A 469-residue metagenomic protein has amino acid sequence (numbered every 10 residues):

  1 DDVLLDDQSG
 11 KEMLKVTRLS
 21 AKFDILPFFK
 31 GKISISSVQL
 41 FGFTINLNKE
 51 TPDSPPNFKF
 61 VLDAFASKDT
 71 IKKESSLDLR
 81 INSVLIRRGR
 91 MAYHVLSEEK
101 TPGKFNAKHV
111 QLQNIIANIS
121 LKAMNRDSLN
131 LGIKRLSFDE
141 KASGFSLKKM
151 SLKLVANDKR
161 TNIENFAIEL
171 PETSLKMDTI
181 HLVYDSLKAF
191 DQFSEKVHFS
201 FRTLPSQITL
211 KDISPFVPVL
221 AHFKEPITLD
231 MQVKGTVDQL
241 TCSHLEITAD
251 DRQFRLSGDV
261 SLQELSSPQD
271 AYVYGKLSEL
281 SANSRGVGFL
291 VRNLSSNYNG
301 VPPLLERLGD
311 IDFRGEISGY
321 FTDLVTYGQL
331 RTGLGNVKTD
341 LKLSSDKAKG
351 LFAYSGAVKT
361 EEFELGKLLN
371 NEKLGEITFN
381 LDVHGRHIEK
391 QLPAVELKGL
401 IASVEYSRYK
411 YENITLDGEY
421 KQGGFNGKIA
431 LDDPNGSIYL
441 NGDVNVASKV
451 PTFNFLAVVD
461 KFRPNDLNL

Functional and structural regions predicted by a protein language model:
D2, F23-I25, G42, K49 (+18 more regions): Residues on the solvent-exposed faces and adjacent turns of beta-rich solenoids used to engage binding targets
D2-S128, S143-S146, L170-S186, F190-F216 (+2 more regions): Secondary-structure transition motifs
S9-F23, I35, E98-A117, S143-K153 (+11 more regions): Amphipathic hydrophobic-ligand
S34-S36, N82, D127-L129, T173 (+12 more regions): Outer-envelope beta-barrel architecture signal
N46-N48, A92-S97, S137-D139, S174 (+11 more regions): Gram-negative outer-membrane beta-barrel proteins
A66-S67, H94-E99, L129-I133, A156-R160 (+9 more regions): Flexible, solvent-exposed coil segments and beta strand-coil junctions, predominantly the extracellular/periplasmic
I133-L136, T161-A167, Q239-I247, T322-R331 (+2 more regions): Transmembrane beta-strand segments that form the barrel wall of outer-membrane beta-barrel proteins
